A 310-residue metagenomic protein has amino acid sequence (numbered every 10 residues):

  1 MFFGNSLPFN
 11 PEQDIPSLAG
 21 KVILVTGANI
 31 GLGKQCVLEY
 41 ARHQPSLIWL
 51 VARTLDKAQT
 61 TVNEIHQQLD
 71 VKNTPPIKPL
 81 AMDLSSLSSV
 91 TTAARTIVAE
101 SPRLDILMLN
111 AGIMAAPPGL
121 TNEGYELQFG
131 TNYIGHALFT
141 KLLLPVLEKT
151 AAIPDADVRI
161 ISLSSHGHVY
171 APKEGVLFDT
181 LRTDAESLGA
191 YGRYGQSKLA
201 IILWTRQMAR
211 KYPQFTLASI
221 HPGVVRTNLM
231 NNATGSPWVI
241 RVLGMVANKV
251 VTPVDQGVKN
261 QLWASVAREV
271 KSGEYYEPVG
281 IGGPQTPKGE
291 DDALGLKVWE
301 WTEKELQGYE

Functional and structural regions predicted by a protein language model:
M1-A19, Q285, G289-E310: Intracellular terminal tails of multi-pass secondary transporters
F2-N231: Rossmann-fold NAD(P)H-dependent dehydrogenase/reductase core
R42, A99, S265-E269, Q307: Residues at helix-coil transition
L50, M82, K249, P287-E290: Pocket-edge positions in alpha/beta enzyme catalytic cores
Q59-V62, R95, R206, V258 (+4 more regions): Residues within alpha-helical segments
K72, T183-D184, S236-V246: A short C-terminal helix-loop "cap" of Rossmann-like NAD(P)-dependent dehydrogenase/epimerase domains
V90, S197, G244-P284, D292-L296: C-terminal helical subdomain
G167, G283-T286: Short active-site-adjacent structural elements
